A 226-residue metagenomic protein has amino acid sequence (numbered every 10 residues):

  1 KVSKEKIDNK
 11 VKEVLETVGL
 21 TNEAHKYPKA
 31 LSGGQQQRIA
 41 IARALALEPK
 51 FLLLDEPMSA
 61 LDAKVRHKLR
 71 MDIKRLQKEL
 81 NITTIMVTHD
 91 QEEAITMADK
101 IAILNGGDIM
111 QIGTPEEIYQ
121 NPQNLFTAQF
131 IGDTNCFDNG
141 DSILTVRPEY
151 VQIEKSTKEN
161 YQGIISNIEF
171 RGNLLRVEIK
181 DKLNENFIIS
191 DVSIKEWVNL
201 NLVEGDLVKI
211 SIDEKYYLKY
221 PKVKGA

Functional and structural regions predicted by a protein language model:
K1-Q123: ABC ATPase nucleotide-binding domains
G34-Q35, T114, Q129, D133 (+1 more regions): Gly/Ser/Thr-rich helix-start
L45, A63, A128-Q129, N135 (+2 more regions): Flexible, active-site-adjacent loop/turn segments at secondary-structure boundaries
I82-I85, C136, L174: Secondary-structure boundary/capping residues
K100, C136-G140, Y161: Structural detector for hydrophobic anchor residues on beta-strands
Q120-P148: C-terminal boundary and immediately downstream tail of ABC-type ATPase nucleotide-binding domains
I143-A226: Non-catalytic connector elements of ABC transporters
